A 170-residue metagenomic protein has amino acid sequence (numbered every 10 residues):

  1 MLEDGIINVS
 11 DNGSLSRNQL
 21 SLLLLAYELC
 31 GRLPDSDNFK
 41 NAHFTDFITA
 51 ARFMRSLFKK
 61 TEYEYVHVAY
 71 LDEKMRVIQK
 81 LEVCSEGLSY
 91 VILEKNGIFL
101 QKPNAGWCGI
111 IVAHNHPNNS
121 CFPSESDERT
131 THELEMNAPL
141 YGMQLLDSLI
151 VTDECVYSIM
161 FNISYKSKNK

Functional and structural regions predicted by a protein language model:
M1-D4, D46, S158: Secondary-structure junction/capping motif
M1-N38: Long amphipathic alpha-helical segments
L15-L29, R52, D72, C84-K170: Active-site-proximal loop/helix of nucleotide/amide-processing enzymes and allied scaffolds
A26, R32-E86, M160-K170: Non-catalytic interface/targeting segments
